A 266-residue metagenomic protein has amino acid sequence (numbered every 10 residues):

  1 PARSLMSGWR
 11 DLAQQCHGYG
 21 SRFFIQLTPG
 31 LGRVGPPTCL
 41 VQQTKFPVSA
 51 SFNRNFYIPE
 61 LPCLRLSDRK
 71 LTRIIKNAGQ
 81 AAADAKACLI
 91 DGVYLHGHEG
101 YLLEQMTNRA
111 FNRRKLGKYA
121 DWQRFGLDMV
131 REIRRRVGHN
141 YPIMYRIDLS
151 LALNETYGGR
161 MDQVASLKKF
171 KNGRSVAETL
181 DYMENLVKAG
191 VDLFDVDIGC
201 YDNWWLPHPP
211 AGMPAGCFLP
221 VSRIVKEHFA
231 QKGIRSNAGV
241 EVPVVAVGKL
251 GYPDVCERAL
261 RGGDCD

Functional and structural regions predicted by a protein language model:
P1-D266: Flavin-dependent oxidoreductase catalytic cores
